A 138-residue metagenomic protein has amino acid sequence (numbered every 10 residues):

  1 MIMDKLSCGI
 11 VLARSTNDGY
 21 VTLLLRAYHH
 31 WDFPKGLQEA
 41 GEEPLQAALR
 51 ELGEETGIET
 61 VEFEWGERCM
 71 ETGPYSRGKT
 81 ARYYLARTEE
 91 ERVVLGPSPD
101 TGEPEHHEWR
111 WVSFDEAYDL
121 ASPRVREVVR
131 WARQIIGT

Functional and structural regions predicted by a protein language model:
M1-F33: N-terminal strand-loop-strand
I2, L23, Y75-S76, D100-G102: Short secondary-structure boundary/capping segments
K5-L6, C69-P97, R110, A132-I136: Active-site-adjacent beta-strand/loop module that shapes the phosphate/pyrophosphate-binding cleft
N17-D18, Y28-W31, E39, E59 (+2 more regions): Short, charged/polar surface micro-motifs in flexible loops or helix N-caps
F33-E67: The catalytic Nudix box helix
R50-I58, S122, R126, Q134: Short, intrinsically disordered, mixed-charge
L95-A132: NUDIX/MutT-family hydrolases
